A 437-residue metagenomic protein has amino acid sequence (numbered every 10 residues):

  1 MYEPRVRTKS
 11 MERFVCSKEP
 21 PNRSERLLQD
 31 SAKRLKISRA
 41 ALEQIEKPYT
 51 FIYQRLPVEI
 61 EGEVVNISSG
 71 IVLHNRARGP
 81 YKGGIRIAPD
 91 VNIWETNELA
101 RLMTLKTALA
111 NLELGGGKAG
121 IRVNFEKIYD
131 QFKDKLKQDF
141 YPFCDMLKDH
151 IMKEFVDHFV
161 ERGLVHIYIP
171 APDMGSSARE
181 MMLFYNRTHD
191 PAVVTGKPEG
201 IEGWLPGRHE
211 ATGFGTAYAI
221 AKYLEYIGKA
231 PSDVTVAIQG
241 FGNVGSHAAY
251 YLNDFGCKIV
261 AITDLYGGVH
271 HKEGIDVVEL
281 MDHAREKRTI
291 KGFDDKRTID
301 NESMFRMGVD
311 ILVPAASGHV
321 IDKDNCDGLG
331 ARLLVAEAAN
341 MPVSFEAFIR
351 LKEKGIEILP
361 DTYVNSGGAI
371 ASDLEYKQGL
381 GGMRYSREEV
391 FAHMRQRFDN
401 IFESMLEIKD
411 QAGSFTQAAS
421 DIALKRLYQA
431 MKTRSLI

Functional and structural regions predicted by a protein language model:
V6, S10-E19, L224, R332-I437: Adenosine-phosphate binding glycine-rich loop
F14-R55: Short, Gly/Pro- and small/polar-rich lid/capping loops
R39-Q44, N111-L112, V165-P172, G228-T235 (+2 more regions): Flexible, glycine/charged-enriched surface loops at secondary-structure junctions
Q54-E61, G70, H74-K135: Glycine-rich, N-terminal phosphate-binding loop and its surrounding beta-alpha-beta segment
A88, T107-P231: Glycine/serine-rich phosphate-binding loop and adjoining beta1-alpha1 elements at the start of nucleotide-handling
P198-G203, G207-V309: Glycine-rich phosphate/diphosphate-binding loop of Rossmann-like nucleotide-binding domains
G267-L359: Rossmann-like adenosine-cofactor binding region
